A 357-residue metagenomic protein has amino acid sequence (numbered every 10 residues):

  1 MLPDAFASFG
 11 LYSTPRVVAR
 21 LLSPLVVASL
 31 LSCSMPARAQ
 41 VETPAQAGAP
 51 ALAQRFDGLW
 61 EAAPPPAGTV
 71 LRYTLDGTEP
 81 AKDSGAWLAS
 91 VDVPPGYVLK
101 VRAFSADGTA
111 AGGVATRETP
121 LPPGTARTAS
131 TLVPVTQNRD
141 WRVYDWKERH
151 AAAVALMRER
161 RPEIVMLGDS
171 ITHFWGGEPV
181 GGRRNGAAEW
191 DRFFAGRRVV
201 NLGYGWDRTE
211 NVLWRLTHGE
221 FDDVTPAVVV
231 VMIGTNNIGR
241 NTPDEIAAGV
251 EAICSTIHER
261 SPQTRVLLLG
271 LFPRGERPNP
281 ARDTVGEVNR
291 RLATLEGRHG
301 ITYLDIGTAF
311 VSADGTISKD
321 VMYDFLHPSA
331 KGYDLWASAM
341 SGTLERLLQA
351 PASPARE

Functional and structural regions predicted by a protein language model:
M1-A19: N-terminal secretory signal peptides that target proteins for export/translocation
L22-S32: Bacterial N-terminal signal peptides
A39-A126: Short, compositionally stereotyped local motifs that mark structural "simplifiers"
T131-T225: Serine-esterase "nucleophile elbow" of acetyl-processing enzymes
R139, S170-I171, G177, R198 (+11 more regions): Cell-envelope and extracellular/periplasmic
G186-W190, G249-I253, I257, T284 (+1 more regions): A general structural detector for well-ordered alpha-helical segments in enzyme core domains, enriched
S261-T264: A short helix->loop->beta-strand "cap" motif at the edges of active sites that frequently abuts
P273-E357: Catalytic His-Asp segment of secreted/periplasmic serine-dependent ester chemistry enzymes
